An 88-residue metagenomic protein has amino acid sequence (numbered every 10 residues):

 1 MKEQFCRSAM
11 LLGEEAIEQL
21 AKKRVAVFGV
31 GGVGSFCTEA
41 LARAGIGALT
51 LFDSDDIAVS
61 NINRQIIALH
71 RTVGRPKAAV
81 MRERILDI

Functional and structural regions predicted by a protein language model:
M1-A26: N-terminal charged helix/coil linker that caps or initiates catalytic domains
K2, M10, E14, G31 (+3 more regions): Electropositive phosphate-/nucleotide-binding environments in soluble metabolic enzymes
R7, L11-E15, F36, L51-D55 (+1 more regions): Membrane-targeting and insertion segments and their boundary/processing signals
I17-Q19, A42, D87: Solvent-exposed alpha-helices and their adjacent loops that cap or buttress functional pockets in soluble metabolic
A21-D53: Glycine-rich adenosine-cofactor-binding loop
I46-I88: Glycine-rich phosphate-binding loop and adjoining beta1-alpha1-beta2 segment of Rossmann-like nucleotide-binding folds
